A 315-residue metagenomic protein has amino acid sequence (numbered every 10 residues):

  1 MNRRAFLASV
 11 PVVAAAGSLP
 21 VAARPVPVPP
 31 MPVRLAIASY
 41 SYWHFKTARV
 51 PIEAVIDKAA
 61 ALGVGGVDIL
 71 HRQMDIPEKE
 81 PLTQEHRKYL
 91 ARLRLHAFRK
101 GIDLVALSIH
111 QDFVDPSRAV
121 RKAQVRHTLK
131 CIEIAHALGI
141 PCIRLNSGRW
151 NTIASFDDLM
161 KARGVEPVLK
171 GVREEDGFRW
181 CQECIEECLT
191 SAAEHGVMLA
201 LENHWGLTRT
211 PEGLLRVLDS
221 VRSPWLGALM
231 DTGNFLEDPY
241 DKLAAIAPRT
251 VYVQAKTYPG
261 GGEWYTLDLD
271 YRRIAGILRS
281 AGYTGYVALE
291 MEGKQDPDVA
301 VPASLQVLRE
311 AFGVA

Functional and structural regions predicted by a protein language model:
N2-L19, A23-S39, W43-G65, G139 (+4 more regions): Histidine-acidic metal/acid-base catalytic patches
P11-A16, P25-P27, I56, L90-A106 (+1 more regions): Active-site acidic/histidine proton-transfer and metal-coordination neighborhood in alpha/beta enzyme cores
P51, T83-L90, R121, V125-T128 (+2 more regions): Charged helix-capping and loop-helix junction motifs
I69-R92, W150-I153: Glycine-rich, proline-tolerant flexible connector loops at the mouths of alpha/beta enzymes
L70, S108-H110, N146, K256 (+1 more regions): Conserved residues at the C-terminal ends of beta-strands
R72, E202-H204, E292: A short gly/proline-enriched turn/hairpin at secondary-structure junctions
D75-K79, F113-S117, N151-I153, P259-G262: A short acidic, helix-capping loop that chelates divalent metal ions and anchors anionic groups
E78-R87, R118-R121, D298-A300: Metal-dependent catalytic neighborhoods of phosphoester/phosphodiester hydrolases
